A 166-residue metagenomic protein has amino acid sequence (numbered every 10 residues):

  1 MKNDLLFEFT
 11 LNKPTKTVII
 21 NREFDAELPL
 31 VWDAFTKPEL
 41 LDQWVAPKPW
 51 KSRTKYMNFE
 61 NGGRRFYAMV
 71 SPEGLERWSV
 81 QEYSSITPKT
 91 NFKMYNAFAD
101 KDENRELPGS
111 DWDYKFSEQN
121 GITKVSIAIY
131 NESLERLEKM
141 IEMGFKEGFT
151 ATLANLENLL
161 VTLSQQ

Functional and structural regions predicted by a protein language model:
M1-K51: Hydrophobic ligand-binding cavity/cleft-lining segments
M1-N3, E132-Q166: A conserved amphipathic terminal alpha-helix motif
N12-P14, F59, E73-R77, N104-P108 (+1 more regions): A generic structural micro-feature
T15-N21, R64, W78, N91 (+2 more regions): Intrinsic-disorder/low-complexity, polar/charged segments enriched in Ser/Thr/Lys/Arg/Asp/Glu/Gln
T17, Y95, K101-E147: Beta-strand/loop substructures that line and gate deep hydrophobic ligand-binding cavities in soluble
L28-P29, N58-E60, S84-N91, K115-K124: A short, structured loop/turn motif at beta-sheet edges
V31, L41, R65, Y83 (+4 more regions): Hydrophobic pocket/interface hotspot
S52-F98: Glycine-rich portal/gate segments that line the openings of hydrophobic small-molecule binding cavities
